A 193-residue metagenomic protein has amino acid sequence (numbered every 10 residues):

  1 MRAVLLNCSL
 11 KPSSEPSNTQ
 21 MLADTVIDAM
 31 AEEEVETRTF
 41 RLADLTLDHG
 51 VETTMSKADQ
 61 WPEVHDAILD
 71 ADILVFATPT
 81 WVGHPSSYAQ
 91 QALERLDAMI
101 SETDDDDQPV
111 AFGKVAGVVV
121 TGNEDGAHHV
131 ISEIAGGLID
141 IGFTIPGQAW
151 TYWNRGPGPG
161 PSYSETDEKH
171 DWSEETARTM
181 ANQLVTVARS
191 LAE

Functional and structural regions predicted by a protein language model:
M1-D106, S164-E193: N-terminal beta1-alpha1-beta2 submodule of the flavodoxin-like/Rossmannoid cofactor-binding fold
D105-N154: Short, glycine-/small-residue-rich phosphate/pyrophosphate-handling segment
I141, P146-Q148, S162-W172: Conserved anion/nucleotide-ligand pocket segment
